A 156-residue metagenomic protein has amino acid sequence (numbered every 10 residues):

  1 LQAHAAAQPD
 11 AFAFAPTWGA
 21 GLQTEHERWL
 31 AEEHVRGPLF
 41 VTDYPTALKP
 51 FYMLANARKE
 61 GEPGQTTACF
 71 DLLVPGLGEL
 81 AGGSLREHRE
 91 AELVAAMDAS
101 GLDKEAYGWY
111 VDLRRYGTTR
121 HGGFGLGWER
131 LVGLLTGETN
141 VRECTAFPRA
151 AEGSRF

Functional and structural regions predicted by a protein language model:
L1-L77, A99-D112, Y116-T119: Metal-assisted phosphate- and nucleotidyl-transfer catalytic regions
A15, G82-L85: Generic alpha-helical structural element
V41-Y44, L73-P75, G82, E129 (+1 more regions): Generic beta-strand/beta-sheet core signal
S84-F156: Active-site pocket scaffolds in enzymes
